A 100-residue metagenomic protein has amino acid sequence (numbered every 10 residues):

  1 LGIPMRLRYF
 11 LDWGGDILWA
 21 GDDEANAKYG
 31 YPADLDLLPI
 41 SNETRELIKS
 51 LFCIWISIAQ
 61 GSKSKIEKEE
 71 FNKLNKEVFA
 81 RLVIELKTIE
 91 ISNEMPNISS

Functional and structural regions predicted by a protein language model:
L1-S100: Intrinsic low-complexity, intrinsically disordered or marginally ordered coil/linker segments
